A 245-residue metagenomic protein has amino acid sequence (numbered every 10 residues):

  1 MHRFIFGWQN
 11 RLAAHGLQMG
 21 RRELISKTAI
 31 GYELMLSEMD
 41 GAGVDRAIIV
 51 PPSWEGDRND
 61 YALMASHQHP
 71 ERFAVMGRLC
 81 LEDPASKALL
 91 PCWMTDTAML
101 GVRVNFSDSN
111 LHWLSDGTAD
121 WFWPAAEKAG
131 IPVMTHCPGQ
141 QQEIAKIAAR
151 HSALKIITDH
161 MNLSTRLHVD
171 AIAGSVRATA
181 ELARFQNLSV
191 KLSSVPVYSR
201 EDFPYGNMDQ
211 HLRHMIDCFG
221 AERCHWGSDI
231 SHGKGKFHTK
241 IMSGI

Functional and structural regions predicted by a protein language model:
M1-F6, D40, G117, F122 (+3 more regions): A generic "structured core" feature
M1-R3, M161, S228-I230: Active-site metal-binding loops of divalent metal-dependent hydrolases
M1-S53, D57: An N-terminally biased module of ancient metal coordination in phosphate/nucleic-acid-related enzymes
T28-M39, D83-M94, G174-S175: Short, acidic/polar
D45-R46, S53-G139, K146, S189-V195 (+1 more regions): Active-site gating/metal-coordination segments in enzymes
E71, K128, A153, F185-N187 (+1 more regions): Active-site acidic short loop of glycosyltransferases
H136, I147-M161: Conserved anion-binding
T165-I245: H/E-rich (His + Asp/Glu) clusters that bind or coordinate divalent metals
